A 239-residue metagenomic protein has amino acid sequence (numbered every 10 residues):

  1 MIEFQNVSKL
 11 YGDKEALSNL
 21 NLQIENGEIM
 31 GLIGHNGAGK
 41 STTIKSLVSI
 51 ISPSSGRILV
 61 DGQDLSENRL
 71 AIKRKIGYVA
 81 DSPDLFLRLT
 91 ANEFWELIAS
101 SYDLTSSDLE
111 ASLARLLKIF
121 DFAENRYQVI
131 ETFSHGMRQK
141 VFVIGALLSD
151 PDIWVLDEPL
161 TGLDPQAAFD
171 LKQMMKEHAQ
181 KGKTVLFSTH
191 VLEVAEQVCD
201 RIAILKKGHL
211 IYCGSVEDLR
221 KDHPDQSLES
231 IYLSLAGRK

Functional and structural regions predicted by a protein language model:
H35-G39: Walker A (P-loop) phosphate-binding loop of ABC-type ATPase nucleotide-binding domains
G56-E67, A71-I72: Conserved ABC transporter NBD signature motif
E96, S100, S107-N125: Conserved ABC ATPase "signature" region
W154-E158: Catalytic Walker B motif of ABC-type/P-loop ATPase nucleotide-binding domains
C213-G214: ABC ATPase "signature
